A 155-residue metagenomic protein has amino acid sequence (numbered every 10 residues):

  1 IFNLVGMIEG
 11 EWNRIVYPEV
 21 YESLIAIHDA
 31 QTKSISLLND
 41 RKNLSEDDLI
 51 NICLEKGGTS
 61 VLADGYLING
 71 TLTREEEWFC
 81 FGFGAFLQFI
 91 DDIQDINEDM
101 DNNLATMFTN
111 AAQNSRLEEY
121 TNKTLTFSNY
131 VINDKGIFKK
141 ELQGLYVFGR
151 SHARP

Functional and structural regions predicted by a protein language model:
I1-G10, N43-E55, D101-D134: Divalent-cation-assisted or electrostatically stabilized phosphate/pyrophosphate-binding catalytic cores
I1-N97: All-alpha helical catalytic cores of prenyl diphosphate-utilizing isoprenoid enzymes
N3, I15, E19-E22, S115 (+2 more regions): Alpha-helix boundary/N-cap detector
I8-E11, I15, I132-P155: C-terminal domain/tail detector
L62, N97, R116-N129, G144-R154: Short, highly charged low-complexity linear segments
G65-F79, N110-R116, N133-F138: Generic structural signal for short, solvent-exposed loop/turn connectors between secondary structure elements
L72, E98-A105, K140-Q143: Structured alpha-helical bundle/scaffold domains in large eukaryotic membrane-trafficking regulators
A85-D95, T126-I137: Short basic/hydrophobic patches in alpha-helices and adjacent helix-turn junctions that form amphipathic surface motifs
